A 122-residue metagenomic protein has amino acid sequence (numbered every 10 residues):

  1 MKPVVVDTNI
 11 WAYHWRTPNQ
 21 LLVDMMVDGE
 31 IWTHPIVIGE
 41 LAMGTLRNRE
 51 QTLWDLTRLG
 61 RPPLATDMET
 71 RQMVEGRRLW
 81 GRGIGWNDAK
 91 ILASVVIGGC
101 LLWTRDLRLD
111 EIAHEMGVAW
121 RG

Functional and structural regions predicted by a protein language model:
M1-T33, A42-W54, G60, A119-R121: Short, well-structured N-terminal submotif of metal-dependent ribonuclease cores
K2, Q20, R61-G122: Active-site neighborhoods of divalent-metal-dependent phosphate/nucleic-acid chemistry enzymes
W11, I38-L41, L109-D110: A generic structural signal for short hydrophobic patches within well-formed alpha-helices
P35, G39, A89-L92: Non-catalytic, well-ordered alpha-helical scaffold segments
I36-I38, R58-G60, R108: Short, acidic/turn-prone active-site loops that include or flank metal/cofactor- and phosphate-binding residues
I38-A42, L53-T57, R71, E75: Amphipathic alpha-helical segments within well-ordered protein domains
